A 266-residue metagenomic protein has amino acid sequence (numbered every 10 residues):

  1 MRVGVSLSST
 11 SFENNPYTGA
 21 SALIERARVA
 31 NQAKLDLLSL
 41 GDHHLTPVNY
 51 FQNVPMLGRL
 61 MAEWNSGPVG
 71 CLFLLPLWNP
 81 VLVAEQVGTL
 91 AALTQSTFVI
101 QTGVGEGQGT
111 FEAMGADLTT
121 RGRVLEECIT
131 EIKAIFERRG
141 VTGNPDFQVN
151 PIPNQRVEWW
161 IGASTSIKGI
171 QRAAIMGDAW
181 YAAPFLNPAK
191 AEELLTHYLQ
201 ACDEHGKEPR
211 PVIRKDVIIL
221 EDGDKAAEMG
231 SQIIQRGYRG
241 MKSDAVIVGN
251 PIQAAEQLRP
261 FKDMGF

Functional and structural regions predicted by a protein language model:
M1-N15, G107-T110, G140-V157, L220-A245: N-terminal small/glycine-rich loop or linker at the start of catalytic domains across soluble metabolic enzymes
M1-W64, Q155-V157: N-terminal beta1-alpha1-beta2 module of alpha/beta enzyme domains
V3-L7, L38-L40, P68-F73, F98-T102 (+3 more regions): Hydrophobic faces of well-ordered beta-strands that scaffold small-molecule active sites in alpha/beta enzyme cores
S6-S21, L72-V81, Q155-T165, V217 (+1 more regions): Active-site mouth loops of central-metabolism enzymes
A33, L93, I175-M176, M264-F266: Structural motif
F51-L72, V124-I135: Alpha-helix-loop-beta-strand connector modules within alpha/beta enzyme cores
N79-M176, A189-H205, Q257: Internal, glycine-rich beta/alpha segment that forms the wall or movable "lid" of small-molecule/cofactor binding
L199, V246-M264: A short, acidic, amphipathic alpha-helical segment used as a generic capping/interface helix at domain edges
